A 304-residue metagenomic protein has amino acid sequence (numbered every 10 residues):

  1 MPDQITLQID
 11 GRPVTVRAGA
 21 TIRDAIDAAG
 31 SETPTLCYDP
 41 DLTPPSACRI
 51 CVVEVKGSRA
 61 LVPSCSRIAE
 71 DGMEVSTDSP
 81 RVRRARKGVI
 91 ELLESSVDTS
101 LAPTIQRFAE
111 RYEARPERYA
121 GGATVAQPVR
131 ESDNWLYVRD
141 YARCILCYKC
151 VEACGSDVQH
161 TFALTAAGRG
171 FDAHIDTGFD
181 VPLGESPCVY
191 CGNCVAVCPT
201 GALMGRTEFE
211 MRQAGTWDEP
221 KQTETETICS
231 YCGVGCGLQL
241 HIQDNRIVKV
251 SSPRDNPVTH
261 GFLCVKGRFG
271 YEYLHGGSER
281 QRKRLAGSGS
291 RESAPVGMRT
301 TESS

Functional and structural regions predicted by a protein language model:
P2-G19, D27, V55-G57, G72-S96 (+1 more regions): N-terminal export/assembly segments and adjacent metallocofactor-ligating motifs of anaerobic energy-metabolism
P13-D71, R84-A85: N-terminal cofactor/phosphate-binding cores enriched in small/glycine residues, especially glycine-rich loops such as
